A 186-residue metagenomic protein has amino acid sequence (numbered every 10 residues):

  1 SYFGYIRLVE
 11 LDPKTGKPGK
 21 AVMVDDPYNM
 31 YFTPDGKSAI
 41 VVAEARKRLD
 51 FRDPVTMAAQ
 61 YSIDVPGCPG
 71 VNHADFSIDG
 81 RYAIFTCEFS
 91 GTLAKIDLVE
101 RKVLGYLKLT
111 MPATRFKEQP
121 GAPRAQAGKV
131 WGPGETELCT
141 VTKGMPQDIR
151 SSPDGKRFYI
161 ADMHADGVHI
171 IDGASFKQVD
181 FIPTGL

Functional and structural regions predicted by a protein language model:
S1-L186: Predominantly soluble domains enriched in secretory-pathway, periplasmic, or organellar proteins
